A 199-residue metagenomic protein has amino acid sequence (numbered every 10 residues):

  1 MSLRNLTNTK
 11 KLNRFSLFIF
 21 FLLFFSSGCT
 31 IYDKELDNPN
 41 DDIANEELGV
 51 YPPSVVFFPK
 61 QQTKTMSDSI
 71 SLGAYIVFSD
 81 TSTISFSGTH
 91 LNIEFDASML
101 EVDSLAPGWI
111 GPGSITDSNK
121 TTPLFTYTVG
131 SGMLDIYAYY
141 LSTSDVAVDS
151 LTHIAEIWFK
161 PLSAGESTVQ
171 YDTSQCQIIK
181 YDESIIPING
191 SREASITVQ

Functional and structural regions predicted by a protein language model:
M1-G28: Sec-dependent bacterial lipoprotein signal peptides
C29-Q199: Acidic, low-complexity intrinsically disordered segments
